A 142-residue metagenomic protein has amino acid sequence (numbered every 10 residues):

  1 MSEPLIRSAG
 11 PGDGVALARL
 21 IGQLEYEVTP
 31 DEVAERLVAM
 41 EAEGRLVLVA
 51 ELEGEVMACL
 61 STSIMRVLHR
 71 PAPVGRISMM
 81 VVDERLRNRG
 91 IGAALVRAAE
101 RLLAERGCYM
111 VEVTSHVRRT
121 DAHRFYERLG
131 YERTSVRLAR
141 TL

Functional and structural regions predicted by a protein language model:
E3-L5: Extreme N-terminal starter segment of soluble prokaryotic enzymes
S8-A72, S78, T141: Acetyl-CoA-dependent GNAT
R45, R133-L138: Short hydrophobic/aromatic beta-strand or adjacent loop that forms the aromatic wall/cage of a ligand/substrate-binding
M65, D83, R87, H116: Residue-level recognition of the GNAT/N-acetyltransferase active site
A72-E84, V136: Conserved acetyl-CoA binding element of GNAT-fold acetyltransferases
V82, N88-R101, R124, R128: Conserved acetyl-CoA-binding loop-helix of GNAT-fold acetyltransferases
A93, Y109, V117-S135: Conserved active-site alpha-helix within GNAT-family acetyltransferase domains
V96, L103-S115: Conserved GNAT acetyl-CoA-binding A-motif
